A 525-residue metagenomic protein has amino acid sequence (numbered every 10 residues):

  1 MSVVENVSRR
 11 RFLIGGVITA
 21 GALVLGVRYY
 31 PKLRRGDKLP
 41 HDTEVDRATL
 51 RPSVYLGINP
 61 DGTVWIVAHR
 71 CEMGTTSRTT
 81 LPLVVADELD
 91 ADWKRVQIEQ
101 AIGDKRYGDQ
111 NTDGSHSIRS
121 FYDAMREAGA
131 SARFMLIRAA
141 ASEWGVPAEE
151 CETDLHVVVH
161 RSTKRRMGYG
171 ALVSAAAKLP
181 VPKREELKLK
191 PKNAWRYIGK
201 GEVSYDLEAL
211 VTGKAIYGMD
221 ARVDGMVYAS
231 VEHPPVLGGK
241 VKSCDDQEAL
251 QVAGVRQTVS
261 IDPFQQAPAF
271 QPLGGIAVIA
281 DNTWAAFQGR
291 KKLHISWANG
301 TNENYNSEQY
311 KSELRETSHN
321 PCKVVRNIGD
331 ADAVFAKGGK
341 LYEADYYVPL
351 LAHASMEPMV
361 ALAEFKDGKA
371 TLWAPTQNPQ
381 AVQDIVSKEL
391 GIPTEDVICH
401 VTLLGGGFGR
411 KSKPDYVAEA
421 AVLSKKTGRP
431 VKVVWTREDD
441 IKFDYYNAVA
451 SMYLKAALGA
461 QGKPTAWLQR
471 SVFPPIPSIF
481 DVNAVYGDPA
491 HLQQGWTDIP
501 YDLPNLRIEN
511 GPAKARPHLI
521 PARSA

Functional and structural regions predicted by a protein language model:
M1-A525: Structural alpha/beta core scaffold segments of enzyme domains
